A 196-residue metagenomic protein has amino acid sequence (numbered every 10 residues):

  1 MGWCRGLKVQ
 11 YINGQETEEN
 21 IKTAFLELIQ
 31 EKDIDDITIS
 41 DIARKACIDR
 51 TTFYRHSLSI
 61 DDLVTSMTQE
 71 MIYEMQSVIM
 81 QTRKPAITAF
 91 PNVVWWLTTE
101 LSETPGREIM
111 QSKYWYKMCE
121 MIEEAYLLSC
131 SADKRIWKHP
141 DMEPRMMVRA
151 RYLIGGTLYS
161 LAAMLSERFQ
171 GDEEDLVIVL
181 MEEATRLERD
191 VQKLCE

Functional and structural regions predicted by a protein language model:
M1-K8: Short, Lys/Arg-enriched N-terminal segments with co-localized hydrophobic residues within the first ~10-30 amino acids
G2, A163-E196: C-terminal peripheral helix-coil segments that are non-catalytic and often amphipathic
Q10, E16-A24, R145: N-terminal positioning helix adjacent to the helix-turn-helix/winged-helix DNA-binding module
E18-L26, Q30, D35-D36, R44-C47 (+2 more regions): An amphipathic alpha-helix adjacent to DNA-recognition modules
S40: Residues within the helices of the helix-turn-helix
V78-T82, T104-I109, D133-W137, M164-R168 (+2 more regions): Secondary-structure edge/capping motif, primarily at the C-terminal ends of alpha-helices and the immediately following
K84-A132: Helical hydrophobic small-molecule/effector-binding pocket
K113-P140, P144-Y159, R189: Amphipathic alpha-helical packing segments from all-alpha helical-bundle domains
